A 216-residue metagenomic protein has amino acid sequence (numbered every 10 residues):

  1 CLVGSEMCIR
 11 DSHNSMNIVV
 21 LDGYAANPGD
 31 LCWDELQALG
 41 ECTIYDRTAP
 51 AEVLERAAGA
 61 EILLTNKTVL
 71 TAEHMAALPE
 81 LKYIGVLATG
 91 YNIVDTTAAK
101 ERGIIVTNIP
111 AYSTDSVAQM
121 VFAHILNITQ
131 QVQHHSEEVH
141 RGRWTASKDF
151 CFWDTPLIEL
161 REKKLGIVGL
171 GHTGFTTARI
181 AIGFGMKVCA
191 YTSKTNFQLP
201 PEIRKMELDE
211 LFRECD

Functional and structural regions predicted by a protein language model:
C1-D11: Single conserved hydrophobic/aromatic residue that forms the stacking wall/gate of nucleotide- or nucleobase-binding
R10-A60, G185-K187: N-terminal glycine-/charge-rich "phosphate-binding" loop or analogous flexible N-terminal tail
D46, L87-A88, I104-D115, T192: Short beta->alpha connector loops at strand-helix junctions that form conserved, small/polar/Pro-enriched
A60, L78-L81, E214-C215: An anion/phosphate-binding loop that grips the pyrophosphate of nucleotide cofactors and donors
N92-R102: Rossmann-fold NAD(P)-binding glycine/threonine-rich loop
R102, P110-K164: Phosphate-binding beta-alpha-beta segment of Rossmann-like dinucleotide-binding domains, i.e., the NAD(P)
C151-D216: Rossmann-like dinucleotide/phosphate-binding beta-alpha-beta segment
